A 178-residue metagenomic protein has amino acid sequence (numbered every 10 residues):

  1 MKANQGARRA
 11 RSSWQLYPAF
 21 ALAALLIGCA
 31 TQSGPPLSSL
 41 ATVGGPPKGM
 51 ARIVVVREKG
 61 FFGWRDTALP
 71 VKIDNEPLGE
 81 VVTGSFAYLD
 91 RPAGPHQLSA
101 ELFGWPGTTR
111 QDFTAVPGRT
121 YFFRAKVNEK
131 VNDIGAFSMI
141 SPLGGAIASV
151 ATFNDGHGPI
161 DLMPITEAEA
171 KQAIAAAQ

Functional and structural regions predicted by a protein language model:
M1-C29: Sec-dependent bacterial lipoprotein signal peptides
C29-Q178: Short loop/turn and low-complexity linker motifs enriched in small/turn-promoting residues
